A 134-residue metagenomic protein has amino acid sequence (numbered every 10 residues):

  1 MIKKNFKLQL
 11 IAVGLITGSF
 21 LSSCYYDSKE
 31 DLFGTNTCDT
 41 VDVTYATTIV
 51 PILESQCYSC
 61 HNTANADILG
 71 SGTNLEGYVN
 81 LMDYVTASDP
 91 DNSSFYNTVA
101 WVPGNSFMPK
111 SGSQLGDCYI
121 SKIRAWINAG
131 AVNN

Functional and structural regions predicted by a protein language model:
M1-C24: Sec-dependent bacterial lipoprotein signal peptides
I2, C24-N134: Aromatic- and Gly/Pro-enriched helix-to-coil junctions and flexible linker segments
